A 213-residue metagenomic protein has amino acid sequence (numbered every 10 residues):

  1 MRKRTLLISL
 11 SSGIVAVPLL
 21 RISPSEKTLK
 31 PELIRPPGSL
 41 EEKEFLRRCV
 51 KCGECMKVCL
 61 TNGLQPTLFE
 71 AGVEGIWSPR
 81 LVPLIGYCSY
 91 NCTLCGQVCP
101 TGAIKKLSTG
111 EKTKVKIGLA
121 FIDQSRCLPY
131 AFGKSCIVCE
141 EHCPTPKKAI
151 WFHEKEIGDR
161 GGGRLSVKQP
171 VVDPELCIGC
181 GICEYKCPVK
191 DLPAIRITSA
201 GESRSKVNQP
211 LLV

Functional and structural regions predicted by a protein language model:
M1-V213: Non-ligating segments of multi-cofactor redox enzymes
